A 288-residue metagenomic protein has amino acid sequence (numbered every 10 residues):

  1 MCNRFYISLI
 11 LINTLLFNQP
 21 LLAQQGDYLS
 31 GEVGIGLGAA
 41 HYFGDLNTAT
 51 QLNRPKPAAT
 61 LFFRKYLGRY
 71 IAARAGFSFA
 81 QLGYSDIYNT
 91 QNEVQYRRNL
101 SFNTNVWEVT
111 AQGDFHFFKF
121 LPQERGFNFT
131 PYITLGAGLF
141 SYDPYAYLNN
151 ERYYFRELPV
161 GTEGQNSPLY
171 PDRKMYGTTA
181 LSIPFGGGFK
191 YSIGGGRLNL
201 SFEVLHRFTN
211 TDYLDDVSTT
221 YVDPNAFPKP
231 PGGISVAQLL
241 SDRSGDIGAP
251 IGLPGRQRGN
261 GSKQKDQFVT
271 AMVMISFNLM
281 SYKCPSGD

Functional and structural regions predicted by a protein language model:
A23-Y66, D266-M272, S276-Y282: Short glycine/proline- and aromatic-enriched beta-strand/turn motifs that initiate or cap beta-hairpins
D27-V33, R69-I71, W107, R125-P131 (+3 more regions): Outer-envelope beta-barrel architecture signal
I35-A39, L61-K65, A111-F117, L135-L139 (+3 more regions): Residues on the lipid-exposed face of transmembrane beta-strands in outer-membrane beta-barrel proteins
Y42-T48, G83-Y88, P122, Y142-Y147 (+2 more regions): Outer-membrane beta-barrel proteins
F43-A49, V94-F102, F120, L169-M175 (+1 more regions): Extracellular loop and loop/strand-boundary signature of outer-membrane beta-barrel proteins
Y70-A73, F120-L121, G196-L198, S281-P285: Repeated loop/turn-to-beta-strand initiation elements of outer-membrane beta-barrel proteins
I71, G76-L158: Gram-negative (and chloroplast) outer-membrane scaffold detector with strong preference for beta-barrel transmembrane
L139-Q264: Outer-membrane beta-barrel transmembrane domain signature
